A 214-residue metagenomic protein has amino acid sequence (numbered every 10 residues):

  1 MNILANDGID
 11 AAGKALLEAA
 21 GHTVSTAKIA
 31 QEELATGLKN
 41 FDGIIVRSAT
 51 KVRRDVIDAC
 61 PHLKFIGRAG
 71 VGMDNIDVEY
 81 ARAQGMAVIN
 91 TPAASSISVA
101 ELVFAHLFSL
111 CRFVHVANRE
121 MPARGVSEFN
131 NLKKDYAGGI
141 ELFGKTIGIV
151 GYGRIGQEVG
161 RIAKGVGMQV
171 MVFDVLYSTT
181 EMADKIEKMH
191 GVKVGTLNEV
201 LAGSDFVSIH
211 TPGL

Functional and structural regions predicted by a protein language model:
M1-I89, A202: An N-terminal-biased, well-structured beta-alpha scaffold segment characteristic of Rossmann-like dinucleotide-binding
N2-L4, A12, H22-S25, S96-S98 (+5 more regions): Structural/interface elements that position substrates and couple domains in central-metabolism enzymes
L16, L102, H106, E158 (+1 more regions): Rossmann-fold NAD(P)-dependent oxidoreductase module
V24-I29, R47-S48, R124-D135, E187-V194: Short gly/ser/thr-rich secondary-structure transition/capping motifs
K51, G72-N75, N90, A94-S95 (+3 more regions): Residue-level detector of alpha-helix initiation sites
P92-T146: Phosphate-binding beta-alpha-beta segment of Rossmann-like dinucleotide-binding domains, i.e., the NAD(P)
K133-L214: Rossmann-like dinucleotide/phosphate-binding beta-alpha-beta segment
